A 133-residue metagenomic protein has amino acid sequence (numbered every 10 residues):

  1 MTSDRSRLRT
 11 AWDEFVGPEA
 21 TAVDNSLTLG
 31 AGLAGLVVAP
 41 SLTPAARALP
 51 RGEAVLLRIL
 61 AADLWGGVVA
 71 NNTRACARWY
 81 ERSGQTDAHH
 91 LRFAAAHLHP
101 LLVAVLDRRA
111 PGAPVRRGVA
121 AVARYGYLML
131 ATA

Functional and structural regions predicted by a protein language model:
M1-A133: Short amphipathic, positively biased membrane-proximal segments that drive organelle/inner-membrane targeting
